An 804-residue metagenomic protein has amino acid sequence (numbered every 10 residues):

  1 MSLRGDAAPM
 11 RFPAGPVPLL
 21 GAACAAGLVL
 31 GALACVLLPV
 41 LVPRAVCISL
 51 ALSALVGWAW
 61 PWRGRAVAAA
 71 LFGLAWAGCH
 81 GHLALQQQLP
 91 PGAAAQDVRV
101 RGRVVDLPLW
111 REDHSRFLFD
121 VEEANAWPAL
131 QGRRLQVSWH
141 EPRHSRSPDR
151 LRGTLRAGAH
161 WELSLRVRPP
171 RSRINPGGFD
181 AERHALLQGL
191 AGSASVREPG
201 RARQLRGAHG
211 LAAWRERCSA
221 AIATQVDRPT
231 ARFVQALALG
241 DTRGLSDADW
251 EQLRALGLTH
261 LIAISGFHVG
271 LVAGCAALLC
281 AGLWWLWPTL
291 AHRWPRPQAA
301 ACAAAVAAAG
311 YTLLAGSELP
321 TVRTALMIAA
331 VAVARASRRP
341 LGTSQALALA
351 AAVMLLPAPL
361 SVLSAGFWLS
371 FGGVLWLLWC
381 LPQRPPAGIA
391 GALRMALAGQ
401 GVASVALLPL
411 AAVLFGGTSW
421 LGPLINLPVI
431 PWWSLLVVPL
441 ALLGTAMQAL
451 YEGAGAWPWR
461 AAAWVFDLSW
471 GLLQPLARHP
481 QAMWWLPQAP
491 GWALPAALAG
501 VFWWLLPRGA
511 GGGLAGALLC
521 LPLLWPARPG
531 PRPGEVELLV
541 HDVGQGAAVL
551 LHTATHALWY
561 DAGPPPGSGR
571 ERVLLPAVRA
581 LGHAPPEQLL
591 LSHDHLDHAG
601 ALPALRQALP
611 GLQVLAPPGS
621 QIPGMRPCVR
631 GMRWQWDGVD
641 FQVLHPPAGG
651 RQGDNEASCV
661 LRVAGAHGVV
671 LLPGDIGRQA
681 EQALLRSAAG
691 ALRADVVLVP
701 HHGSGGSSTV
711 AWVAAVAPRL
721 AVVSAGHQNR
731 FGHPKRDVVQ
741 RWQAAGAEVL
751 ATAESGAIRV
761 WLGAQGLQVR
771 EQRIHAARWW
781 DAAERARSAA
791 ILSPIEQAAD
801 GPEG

Functional and structural regions predicted by a protein language model:
M1-D97, S195-R203, G210, R323-T324 (+2 more regions): N-terminal leader/targeting segments
S2-G15, A68-H260, G569-R579, P585 (+4 more regions): Membrane-interface helix/helix-cap signal primarily in integral membrane proteins
G15-W58, S364-F367, A456-L505: Membrane-embedded alpha-helical segments of integral membrane proteins
P16-A22, A208-A213, T242-R243, D247-A248 (+4 more regions): Hydrophobic alpha-helical transmembrane segments
G31, V67, A194, S246-P423 (+8 more regions): Hydrophobic alpha-helical transmembrane segments in multi-pass membrane proteins
G102-R103, S115, S147-R166, G177-H184 (+4 more regions): Non-globular, low-confidence helical/coil segments that flank catalytic cores
D120-A124, V413, H552, A664: A generic structural motif
G210-V226, F233, D241, D249 (+12 more regions): Hydrophobic alpha-helical segments of integral membrane proteins, encompassing both true transmembrane helices
